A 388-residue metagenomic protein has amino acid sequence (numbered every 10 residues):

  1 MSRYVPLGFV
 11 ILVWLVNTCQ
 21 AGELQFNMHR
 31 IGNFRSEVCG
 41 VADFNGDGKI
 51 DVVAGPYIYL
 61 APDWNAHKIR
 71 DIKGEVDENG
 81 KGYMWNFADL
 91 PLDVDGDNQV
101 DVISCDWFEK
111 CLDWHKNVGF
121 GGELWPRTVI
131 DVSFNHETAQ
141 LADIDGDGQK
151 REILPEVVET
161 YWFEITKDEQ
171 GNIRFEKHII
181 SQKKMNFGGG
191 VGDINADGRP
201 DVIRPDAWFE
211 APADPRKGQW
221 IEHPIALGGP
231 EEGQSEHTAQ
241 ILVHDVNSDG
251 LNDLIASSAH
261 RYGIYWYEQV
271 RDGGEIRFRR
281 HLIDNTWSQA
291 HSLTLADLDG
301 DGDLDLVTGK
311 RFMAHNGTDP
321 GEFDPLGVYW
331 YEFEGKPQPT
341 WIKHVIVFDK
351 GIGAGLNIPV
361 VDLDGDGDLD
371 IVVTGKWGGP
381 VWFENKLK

Functional and structural regions predicted by a protein language model:
M1-Y4: Positively charged n-region of N-terminal signal peptides that target proteins for export
P6-N17: Bacterial N-terminal signal peptides
C19-K388: Beta-propeller-forming repeat regions
